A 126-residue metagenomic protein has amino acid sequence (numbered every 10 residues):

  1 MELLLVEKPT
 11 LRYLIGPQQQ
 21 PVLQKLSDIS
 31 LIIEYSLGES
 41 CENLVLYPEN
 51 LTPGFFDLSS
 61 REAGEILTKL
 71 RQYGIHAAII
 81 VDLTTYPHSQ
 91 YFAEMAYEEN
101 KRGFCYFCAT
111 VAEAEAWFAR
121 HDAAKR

Functional and structural regions predicted by a protein language model:
E2-R126: Amphipathic, Lys/Arg-enriched alpha-helical "gate/interface" segment within cytosolic domains that mediates
